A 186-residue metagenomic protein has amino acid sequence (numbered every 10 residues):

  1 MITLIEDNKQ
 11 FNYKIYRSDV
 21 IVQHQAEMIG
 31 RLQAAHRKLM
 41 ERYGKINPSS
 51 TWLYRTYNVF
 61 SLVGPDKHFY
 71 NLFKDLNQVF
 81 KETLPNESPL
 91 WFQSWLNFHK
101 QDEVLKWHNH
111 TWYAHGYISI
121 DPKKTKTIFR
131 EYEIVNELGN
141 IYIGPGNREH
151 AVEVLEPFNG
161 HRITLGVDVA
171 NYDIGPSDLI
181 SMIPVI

Functional and structural regions predicted by a protein language model:
M1-N86: Non-heme Fe(II)/2-oxoglutarate
L84-S94: A short coil-to-beta-strand element that immediately follows conserved catalytic motifs
F98-H99, N109-T125, D168: Short, conserved beta-strand element in jelly-roll/cupin
L105-H108, T127-I128, E149-F158: Short beta-strand His + acidic residue motifs that chelate non-heme Fe in jelly-roll/DSBH and cupin folds
A114-I118, F158-G175: A short hydrophobic beta-strand segment most commonly corresponding to one strand of the jelly-roll/cupin
S119-E137, E153, I180: A short beta-strand-loop-beta hairpin characteristic of the jelly-roll/cupin
